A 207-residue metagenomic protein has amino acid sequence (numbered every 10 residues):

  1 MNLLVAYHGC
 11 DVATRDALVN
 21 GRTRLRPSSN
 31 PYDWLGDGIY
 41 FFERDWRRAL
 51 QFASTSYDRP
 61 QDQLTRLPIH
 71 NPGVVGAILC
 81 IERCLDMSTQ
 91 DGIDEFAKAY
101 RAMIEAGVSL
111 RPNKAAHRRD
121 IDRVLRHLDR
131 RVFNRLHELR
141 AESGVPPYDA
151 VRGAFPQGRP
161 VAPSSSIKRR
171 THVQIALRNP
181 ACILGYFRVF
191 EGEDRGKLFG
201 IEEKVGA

Functional and structural regions predicted by a protein language model:
L4-G9, D16, N20, R24 (+1 more regions): Active-site and NAD+-binding cores of ADP-ribose-processing enzymes
A17-D37: Short, flexible N-terminal segments of the mature chain
N30-Y57: Extended catalytic/binding region for NAD+/ADP-ribose chemistry, centered on the ART fold
P31-W34, D45, T65-P68, A99-E105: Glycine-rich loops and low-complexity Gly/Arg-rich segments that provide flexible linkers or classic glycine-based
S56-I69: Cytochrome P450 catalytic domain signature, combining two hallmark sequence patches
